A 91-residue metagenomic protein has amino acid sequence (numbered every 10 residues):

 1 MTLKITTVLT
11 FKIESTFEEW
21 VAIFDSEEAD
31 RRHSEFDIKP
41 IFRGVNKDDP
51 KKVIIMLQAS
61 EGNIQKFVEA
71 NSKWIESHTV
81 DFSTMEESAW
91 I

Functional and structural regions predicted by a protein language model:
M1-I91: Short S/T/G/P-rich N-terminal loop/turn motif that feeds into the first structured element of a domain
